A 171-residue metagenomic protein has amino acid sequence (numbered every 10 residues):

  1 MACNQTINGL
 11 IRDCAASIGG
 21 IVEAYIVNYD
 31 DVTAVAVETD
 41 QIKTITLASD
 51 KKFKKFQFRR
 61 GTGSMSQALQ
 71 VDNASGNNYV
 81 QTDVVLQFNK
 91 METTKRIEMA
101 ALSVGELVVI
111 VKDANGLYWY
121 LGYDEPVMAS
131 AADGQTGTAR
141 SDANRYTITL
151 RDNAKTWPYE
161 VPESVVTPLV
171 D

Functional and structural regions predicted by a protein language model:
M1-V22, T167-D171: N-terminal alpha-helical "arm" segments
R12-T82, P126-S141: Solvent-exposed edge beta-strands and adjacent loop segments that serve as assembly or binding interfaces
G20-Y29, V84-Q87, G105-D113: Short, hydrophobic/proline-enriched secondary-structure or compact coil segments at domain edges
V71-T93, D142-T156: Oligomerization/assembly interface segments of phage tail-like spikes and tubes
G76, M99-A101, I110-V111, T138-D142: A general structural signal for short secondary-structure junctions and capping/turn motifs
T93-A100, Y159-V161: Short, conserved charged micro-motifs
E98-L121: Short, acidic/charged, Gly/Pro-enriched secondary-structure junctions
E125-D171: Mixed-charge, glycine-accented linear interaction segment located at domain edges/termini
